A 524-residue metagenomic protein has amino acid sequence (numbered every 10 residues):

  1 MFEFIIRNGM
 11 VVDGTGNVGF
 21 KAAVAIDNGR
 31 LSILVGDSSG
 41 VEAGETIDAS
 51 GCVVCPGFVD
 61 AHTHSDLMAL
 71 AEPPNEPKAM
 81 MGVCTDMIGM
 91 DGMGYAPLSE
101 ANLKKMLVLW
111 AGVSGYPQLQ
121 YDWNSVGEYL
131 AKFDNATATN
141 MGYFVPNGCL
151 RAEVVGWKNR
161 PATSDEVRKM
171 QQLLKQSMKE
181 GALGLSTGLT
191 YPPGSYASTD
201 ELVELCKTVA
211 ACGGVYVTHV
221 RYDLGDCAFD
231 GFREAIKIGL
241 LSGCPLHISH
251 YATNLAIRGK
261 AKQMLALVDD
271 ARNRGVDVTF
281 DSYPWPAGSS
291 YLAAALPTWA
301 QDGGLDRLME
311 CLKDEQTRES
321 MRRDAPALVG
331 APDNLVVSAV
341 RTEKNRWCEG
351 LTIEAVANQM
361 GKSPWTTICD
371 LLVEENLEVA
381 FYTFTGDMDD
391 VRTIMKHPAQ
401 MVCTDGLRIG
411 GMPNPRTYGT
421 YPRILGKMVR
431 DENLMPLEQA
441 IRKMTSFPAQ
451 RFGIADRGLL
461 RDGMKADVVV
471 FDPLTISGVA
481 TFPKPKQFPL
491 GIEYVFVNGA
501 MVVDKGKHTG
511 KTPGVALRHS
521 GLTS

Functional and structural regions predicted by a protein language model:
M1-I5, M10-G57, E72, V479: Histidine-rich, glycine-flanked metal-binding segment
G9, C311-D314, R392-A399, T404-D405 (+2 more regions): C-terminal cap of metal-dependent C-N hydrolases
G9, V24, G29, G51 (+13 more regions): Divalent metal-coordination and catalytic microenvironments
V11-A23, E354, V379-V391, E432-I441 (+1 more regions): Acidic, glycine-enriched loop/beta-strand segments at the rims of small-molecule binding/catalytic pockets
T46-Q120: Metal-associated gating/positioning segment near the N- to mid-region
A96-L103, A152-K158, T199, A228-F232 (+6 more regions): Short acidic, glycine/serine/threonine-rich loops at helix termini
Y129, F133, T137-S164, M170-Y191 (+2 more regions): Active-site neighborhoods of metal-dependent hydrolases
Q176-E234: Divalent metal-binding pocket/active-site signature
